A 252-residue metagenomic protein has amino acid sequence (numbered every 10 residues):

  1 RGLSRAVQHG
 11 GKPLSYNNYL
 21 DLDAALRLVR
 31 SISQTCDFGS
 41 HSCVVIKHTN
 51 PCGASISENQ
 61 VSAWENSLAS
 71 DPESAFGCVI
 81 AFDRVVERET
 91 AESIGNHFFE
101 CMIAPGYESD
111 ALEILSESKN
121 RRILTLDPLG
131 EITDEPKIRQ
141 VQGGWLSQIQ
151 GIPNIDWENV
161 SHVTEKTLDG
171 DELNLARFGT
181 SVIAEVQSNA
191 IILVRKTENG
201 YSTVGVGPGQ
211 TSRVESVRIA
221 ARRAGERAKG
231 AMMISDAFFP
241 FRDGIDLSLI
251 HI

Functional and structural regions predicted by a protein language model:
R1-L249: ATP-dependent carboxylate/acyl-activation modules
